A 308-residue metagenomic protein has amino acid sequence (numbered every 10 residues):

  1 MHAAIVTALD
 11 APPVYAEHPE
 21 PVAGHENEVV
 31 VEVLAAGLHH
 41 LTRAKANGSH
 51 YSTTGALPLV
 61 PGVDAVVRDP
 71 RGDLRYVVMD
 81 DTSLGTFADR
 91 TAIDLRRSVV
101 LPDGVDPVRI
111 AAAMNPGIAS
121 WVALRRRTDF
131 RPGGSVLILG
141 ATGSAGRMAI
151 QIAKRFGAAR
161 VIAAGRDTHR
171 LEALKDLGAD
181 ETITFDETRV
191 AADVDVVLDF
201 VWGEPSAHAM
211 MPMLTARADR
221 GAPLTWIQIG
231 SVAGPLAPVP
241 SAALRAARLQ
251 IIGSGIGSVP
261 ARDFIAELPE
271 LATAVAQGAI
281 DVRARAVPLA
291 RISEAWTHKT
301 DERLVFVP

Functional and structural regions predicted by a protein language model:
P21-H39, S49-G85: Glycine-rich beta-strand-centered segment in the early N-terminal region that forms part of a ligand/cofactor-binding
D64, R75-T142: NAD(P)H dinucleotide-binding glycine-rich loop of Rossmann-like/cofactor-binding domains, especially the beta1-alpha1
Y76, V197-L198: N-terminal Rossmann-like NAD(P) cofactor-binding module of classical short-chain dehydrogenase/reductase
T86-F87, G165-A173, L236-S241: Short, glycine/polar-rich helix-capping loops at beta-to-alpha or helix-loop-helix junctions that flank or form
A111-D186: Mid-domain Rossmann-like dinucleotide-binding core that forms the NAD(H)/NADP(H) cofactor-binding site
D186-V194: Short amphipathic alpha-helix with an adjacent loop that forms part of the alpha/beta core around
E204-Q277: Glycine-rich phosphate-binding loop and adjacent beta-alpha segment of Rossmann(oid) nucleotide-cofactor-binding
R262-P308: C-terminal hydrophobic helical "lid"/dimerization subdomain of Rossmann-like NAD(P)H-dependent oxidoreductases
